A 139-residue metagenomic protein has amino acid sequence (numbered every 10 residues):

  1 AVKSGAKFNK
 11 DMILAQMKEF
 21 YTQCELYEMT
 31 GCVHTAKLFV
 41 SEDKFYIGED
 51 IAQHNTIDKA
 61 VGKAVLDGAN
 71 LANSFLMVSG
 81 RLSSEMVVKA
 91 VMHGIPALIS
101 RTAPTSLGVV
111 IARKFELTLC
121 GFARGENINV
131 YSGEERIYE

Functional and structural regions predicted by a protein language model:
A1-S41, Y46-I47: Intrinsically disordered, low-complexity regions enriched in acidic/Ser/Thr/Pro/Gln residues
E49-I51: Short beta->alpha transition motifs characteristic of CBS
Q53-Y131, R136-E139: Feature captures the catalytic cores and cofactor-binding loops of soluble hydro-lyases/lyases that act on carboxylate
